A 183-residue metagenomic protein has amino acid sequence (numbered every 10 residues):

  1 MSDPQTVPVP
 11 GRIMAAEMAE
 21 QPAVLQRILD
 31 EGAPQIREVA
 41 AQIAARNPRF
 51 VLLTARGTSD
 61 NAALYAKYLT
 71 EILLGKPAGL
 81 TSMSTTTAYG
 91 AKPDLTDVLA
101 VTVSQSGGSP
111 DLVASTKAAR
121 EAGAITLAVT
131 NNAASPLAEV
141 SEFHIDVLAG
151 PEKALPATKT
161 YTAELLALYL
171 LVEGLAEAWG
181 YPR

Functional and structural regions predicted by a protein language model:
M1-N47, P156, T162-R183: Cofactor-/ligand-binding subdomain signature composed of acidic, glycine-rich, tryptophan-containing flexible loops
A44-P182: Glycine-rich phosphate-binding loops that contact phosphosugars or nucleotide phosphates
